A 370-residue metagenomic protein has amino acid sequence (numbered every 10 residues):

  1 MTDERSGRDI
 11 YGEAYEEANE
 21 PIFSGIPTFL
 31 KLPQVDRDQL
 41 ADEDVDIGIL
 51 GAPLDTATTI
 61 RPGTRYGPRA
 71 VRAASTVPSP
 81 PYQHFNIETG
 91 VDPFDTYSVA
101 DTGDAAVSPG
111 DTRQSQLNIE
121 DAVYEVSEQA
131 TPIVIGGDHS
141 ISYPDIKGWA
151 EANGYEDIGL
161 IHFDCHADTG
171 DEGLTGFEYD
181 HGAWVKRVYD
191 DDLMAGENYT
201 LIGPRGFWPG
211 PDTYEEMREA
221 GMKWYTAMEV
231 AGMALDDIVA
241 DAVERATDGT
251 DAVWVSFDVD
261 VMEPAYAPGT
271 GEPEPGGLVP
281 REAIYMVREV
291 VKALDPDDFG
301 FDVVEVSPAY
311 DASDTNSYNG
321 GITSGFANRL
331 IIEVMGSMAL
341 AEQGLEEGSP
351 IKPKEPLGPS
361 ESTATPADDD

Functional and structural regions predicted by a protein language model:
T2-D370: Conserved alpha-helical scaffold segments that buttress catalytic/binding sites
